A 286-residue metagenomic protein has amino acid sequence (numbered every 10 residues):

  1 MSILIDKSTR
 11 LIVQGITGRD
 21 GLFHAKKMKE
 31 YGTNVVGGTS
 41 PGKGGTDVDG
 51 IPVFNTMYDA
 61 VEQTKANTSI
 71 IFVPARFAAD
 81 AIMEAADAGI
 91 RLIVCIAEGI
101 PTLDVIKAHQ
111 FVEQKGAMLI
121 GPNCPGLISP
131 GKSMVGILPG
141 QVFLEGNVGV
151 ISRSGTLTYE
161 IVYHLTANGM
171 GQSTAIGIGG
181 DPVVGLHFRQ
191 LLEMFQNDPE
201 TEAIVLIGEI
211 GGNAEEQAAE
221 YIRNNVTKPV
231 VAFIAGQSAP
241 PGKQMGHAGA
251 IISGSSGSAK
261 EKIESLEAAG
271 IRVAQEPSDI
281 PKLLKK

Functional and structural regions predicted by a protein language model:
M1-K286: Catalytic-core regions of core metabolic enzymes, especially those transforming organic acids/acyl-group intermediates
